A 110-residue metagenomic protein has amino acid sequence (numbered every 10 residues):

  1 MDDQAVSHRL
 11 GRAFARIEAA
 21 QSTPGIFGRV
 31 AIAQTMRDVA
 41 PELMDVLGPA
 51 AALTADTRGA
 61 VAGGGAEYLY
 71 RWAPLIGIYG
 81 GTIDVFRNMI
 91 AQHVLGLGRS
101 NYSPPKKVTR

Functional and structural regions predicted by a protein language model:
M1-R110: Alpha-helical interface subdomain recognition
